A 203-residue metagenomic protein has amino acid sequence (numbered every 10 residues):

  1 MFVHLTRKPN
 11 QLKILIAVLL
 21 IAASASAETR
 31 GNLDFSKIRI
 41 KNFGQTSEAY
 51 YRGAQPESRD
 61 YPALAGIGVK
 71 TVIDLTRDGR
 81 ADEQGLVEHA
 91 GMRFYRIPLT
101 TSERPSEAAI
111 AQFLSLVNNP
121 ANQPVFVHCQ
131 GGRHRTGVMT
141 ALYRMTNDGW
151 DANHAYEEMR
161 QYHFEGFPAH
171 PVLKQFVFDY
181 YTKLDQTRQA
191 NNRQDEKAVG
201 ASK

Functional and structural regions predicted by a protein language model:
F2, A23-F126, V138-K203: Cys-dependent protein tyrosine phosphatase-like superfamily
F2-L15: Bacterial N-terminal signal peptides that target proteins for export
K13-A23: Bacterial N-terminal signal peptides
C129: Short cysteine clusters
G132: Substrate/cofactor-recognition hotspot
R135: Glycine/aspartate-rich loop-and-adjacent alpha/beta segment that forms the canonical ThDP
